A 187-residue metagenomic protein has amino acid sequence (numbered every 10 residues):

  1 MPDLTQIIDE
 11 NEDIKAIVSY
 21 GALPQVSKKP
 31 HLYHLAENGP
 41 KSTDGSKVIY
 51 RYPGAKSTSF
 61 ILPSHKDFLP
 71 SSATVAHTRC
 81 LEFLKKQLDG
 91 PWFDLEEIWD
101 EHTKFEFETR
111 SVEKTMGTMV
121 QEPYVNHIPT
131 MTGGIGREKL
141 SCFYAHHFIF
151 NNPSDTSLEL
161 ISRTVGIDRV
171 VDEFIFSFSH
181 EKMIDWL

Functional and structural regions predicted by a protein language model:
M1-L187: C-terminal and inter-domain tail/linker signature
